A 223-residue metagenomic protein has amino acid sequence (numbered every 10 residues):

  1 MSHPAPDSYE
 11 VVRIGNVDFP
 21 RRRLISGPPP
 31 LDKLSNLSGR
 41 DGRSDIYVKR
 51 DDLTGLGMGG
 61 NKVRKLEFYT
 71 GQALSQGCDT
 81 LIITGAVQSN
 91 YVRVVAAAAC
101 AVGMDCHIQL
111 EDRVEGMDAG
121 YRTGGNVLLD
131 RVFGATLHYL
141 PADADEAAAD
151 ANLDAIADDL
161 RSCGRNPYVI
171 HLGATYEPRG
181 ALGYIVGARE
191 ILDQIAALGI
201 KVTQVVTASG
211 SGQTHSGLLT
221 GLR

Functional and structural regions predicted by a protein language model:
M1-R223: PLP-dependent amino-acid enzyme catalytic core
